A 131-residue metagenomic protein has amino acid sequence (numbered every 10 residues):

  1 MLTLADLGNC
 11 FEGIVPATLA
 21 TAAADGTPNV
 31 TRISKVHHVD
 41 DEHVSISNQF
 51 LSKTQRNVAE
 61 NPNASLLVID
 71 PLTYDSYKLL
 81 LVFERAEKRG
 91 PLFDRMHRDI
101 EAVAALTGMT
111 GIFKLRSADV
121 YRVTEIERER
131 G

Functional and structural regions predicted by a protein language model:
M1-G131: Binding-site signature for planar aromatic cofactors or substrates
